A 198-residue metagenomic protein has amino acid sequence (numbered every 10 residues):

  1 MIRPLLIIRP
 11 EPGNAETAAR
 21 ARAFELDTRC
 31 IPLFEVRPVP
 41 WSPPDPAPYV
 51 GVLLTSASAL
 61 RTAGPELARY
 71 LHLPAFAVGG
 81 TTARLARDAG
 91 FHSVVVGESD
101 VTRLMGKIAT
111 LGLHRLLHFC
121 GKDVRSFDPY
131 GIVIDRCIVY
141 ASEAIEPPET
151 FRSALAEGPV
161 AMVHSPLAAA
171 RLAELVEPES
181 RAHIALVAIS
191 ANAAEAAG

Functional and structural regions predicted by a protein language model:
M1-G198: Signature of uroporphyrinogen-III synthase
